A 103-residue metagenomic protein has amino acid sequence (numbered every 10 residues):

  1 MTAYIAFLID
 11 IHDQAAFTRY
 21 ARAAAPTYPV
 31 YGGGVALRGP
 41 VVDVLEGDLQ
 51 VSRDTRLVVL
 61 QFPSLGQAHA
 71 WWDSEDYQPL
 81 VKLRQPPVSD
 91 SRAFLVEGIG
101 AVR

Functional and structural regions predicted by a protein language model:
M1-R103: Conserved, structured core segments of small domains
